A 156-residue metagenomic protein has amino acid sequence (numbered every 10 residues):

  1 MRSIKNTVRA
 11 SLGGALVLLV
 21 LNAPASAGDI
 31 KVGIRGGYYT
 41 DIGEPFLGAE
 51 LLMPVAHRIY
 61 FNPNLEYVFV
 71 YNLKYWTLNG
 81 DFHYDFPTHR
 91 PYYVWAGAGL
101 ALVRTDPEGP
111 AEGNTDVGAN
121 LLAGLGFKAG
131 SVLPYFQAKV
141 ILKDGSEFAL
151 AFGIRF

Functional and structural regions predicted by a protein language model:
M1-D29: Cleavable N-terminal export/targeting peptides
L12-L16, T40, L52, P87 (+1 more regions): Residues embedded in well-ordered secondary-structure elements
A23-F61, L65-Y71, T77, F148-A149 (+1 more regions): Short glycine/proline- and aromatic-enriched beta-strand/turn motifs that initiate or cap beta-hairpins
D41-G43, N72-K74, G113-V117, L142-D144: Short sequence motifs at beta-strands and strand-loop junctions characteristic of Gram-negative outer-membrane
E50-G113, N120-L122, F127-P134: Gram-negative (and chloroplast) outer-membrane scaffold detector with strong preference for beta-barrel transmembrane
E112-V117, F152-F156: Flexible, surface-exposed loop regions and adjacent strand-edge segments of Gram-negative outer-membrane beta-barrel
G126-F156: Predominantly the C-terminal beta-signal and adjacent terminal strand-loop region of outer-membrane beta-barrel
